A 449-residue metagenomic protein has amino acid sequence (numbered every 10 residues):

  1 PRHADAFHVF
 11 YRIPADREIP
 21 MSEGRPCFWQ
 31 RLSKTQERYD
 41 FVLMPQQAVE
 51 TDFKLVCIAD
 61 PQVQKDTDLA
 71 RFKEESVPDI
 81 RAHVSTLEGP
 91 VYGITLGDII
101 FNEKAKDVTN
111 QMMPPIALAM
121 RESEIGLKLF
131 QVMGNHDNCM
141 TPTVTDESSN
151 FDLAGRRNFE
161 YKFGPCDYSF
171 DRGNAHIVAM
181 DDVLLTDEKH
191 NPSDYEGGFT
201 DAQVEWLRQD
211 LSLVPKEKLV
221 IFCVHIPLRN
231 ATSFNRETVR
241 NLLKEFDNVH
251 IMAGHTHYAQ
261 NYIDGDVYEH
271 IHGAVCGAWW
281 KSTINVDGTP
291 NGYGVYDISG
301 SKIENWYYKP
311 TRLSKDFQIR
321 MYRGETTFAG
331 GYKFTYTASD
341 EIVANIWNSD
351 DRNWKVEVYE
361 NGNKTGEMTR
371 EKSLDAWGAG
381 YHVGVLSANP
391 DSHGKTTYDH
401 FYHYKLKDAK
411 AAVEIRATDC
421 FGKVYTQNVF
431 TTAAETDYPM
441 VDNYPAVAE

Functional and structural regions predicted by a protein language model:
P1-P20: A short, solvent-exposed beta-strand micro-motif common in secreted/extracellular proteins
P14-T35, A105-R208, S212-V214, N235-M252 (+2 more regions): Extended active-site neighborhood of metal-dependent phosphoesterases/phosphodiesterases
D16-D107, A409, A448: N-terminal active-site segment of His-dependent metallophosphoesterases
E23-L32, G422-E449: Short beta-strand elements
D60, G97-D98, G134-N135, H225 (+1 more regions): Active-site glycine-centered loops adjacent to acidic/histidine catalytic or metal-binding residues that shape
G97, D210-N230: Short acidic, glycine-rich surface-loop motifs adjacent to enzyme active sites
V267-N363, T397-T431: Binuclear metal-dependent phosphoesterase catalytic core
D375-Y404: Aromatic sugar-binding surface patches on proteins that engage polysaccharides or sugar-phosphate polymers
